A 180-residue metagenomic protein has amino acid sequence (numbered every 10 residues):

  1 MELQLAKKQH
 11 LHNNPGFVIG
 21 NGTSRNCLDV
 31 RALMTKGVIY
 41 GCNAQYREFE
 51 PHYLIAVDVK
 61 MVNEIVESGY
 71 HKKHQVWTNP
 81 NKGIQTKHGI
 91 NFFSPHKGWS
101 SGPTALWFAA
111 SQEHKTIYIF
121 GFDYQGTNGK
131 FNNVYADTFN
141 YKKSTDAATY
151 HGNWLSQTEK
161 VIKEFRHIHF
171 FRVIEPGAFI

Functional and structural regions predicted by a protein language model:
M1-I180: Metal-ion/cofactor- or nucleotide/acyl-coenzyme-handling active-site neighborhoods
